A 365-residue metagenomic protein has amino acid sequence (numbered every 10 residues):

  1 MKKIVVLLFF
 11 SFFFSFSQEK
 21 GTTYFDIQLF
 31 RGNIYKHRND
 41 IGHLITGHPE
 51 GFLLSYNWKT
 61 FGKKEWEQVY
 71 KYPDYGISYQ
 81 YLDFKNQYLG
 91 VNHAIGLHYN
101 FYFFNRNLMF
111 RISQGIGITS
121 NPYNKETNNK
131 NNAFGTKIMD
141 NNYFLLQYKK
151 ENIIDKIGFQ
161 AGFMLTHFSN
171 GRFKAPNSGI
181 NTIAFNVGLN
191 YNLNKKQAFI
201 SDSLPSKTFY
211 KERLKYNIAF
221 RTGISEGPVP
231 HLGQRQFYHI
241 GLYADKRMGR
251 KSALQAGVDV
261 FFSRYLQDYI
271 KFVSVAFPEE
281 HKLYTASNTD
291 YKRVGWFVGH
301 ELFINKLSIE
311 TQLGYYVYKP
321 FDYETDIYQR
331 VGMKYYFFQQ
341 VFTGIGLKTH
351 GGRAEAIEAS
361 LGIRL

Functional and structural regions predicted by a protein language model:
M1-D26, N105-L108, I157, I183 (+2 more regions): Bacterial Sec-dependent N-terminal signal peptides
Q18-K64, I200-D245, R364: Short glycine/proline- and aromatic-enriched beta-strand/turn motifs that initiate or cap beta-hairpins
I27, L54-W58, I95-F101, I112-I116 (+9 more regions): Residues on the lipid-exposed face of transmembrane beta-strands in outer-membrane beta-barrel proteins
L29-Y35, W58-T60, Y79-K85, Q114-S120 (+8 more regions): Transmembrane beta-strands of outer-membrane beta-barrel pores
T46-H48, D83-N92, P228-R235, M248-R250 (+3 more regions): Solvent-exposed loop/turn segments connecting transmembrane beta-strands in outer-membrane beta-barrel proteins
F52, N181-D202, A354-L365: Outer-membrane beta-barrel "beta-signal"
K63-W66, R106-L108, I154-F159, K195-A198 (+3 more regions): Repeated loop/turn-to-beta-strand initiation elements of outer-membrane beta-barrel proteins
Y70-I118, M248, S252-V317, Y335-F337 (+1 more regions): Gram-negative (and chloroplast) outer-membrane scaffold detector with strong preference for beta-barrel transmembrane
